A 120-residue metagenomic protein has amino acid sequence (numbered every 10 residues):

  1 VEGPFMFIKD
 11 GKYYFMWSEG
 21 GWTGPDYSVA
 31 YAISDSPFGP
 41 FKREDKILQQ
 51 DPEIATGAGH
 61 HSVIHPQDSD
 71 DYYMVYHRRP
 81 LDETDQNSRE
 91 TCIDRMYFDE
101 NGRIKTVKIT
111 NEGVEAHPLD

Functional and structural regions predicted by a protein language model:
V1-D120: Carbohydrate-active catalytic/glycan-binding domains of CAZyme proteins, especially the secreted or lumenal ectodomains
